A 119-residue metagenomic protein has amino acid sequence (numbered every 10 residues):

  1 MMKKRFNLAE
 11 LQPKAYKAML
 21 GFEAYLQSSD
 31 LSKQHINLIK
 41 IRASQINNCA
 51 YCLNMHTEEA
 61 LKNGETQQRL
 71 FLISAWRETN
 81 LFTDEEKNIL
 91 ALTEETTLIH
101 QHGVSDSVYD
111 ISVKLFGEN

Functional and structural regions predicted by a protein language model:
M1-N119: Hydrophobic alpha-helical segments
